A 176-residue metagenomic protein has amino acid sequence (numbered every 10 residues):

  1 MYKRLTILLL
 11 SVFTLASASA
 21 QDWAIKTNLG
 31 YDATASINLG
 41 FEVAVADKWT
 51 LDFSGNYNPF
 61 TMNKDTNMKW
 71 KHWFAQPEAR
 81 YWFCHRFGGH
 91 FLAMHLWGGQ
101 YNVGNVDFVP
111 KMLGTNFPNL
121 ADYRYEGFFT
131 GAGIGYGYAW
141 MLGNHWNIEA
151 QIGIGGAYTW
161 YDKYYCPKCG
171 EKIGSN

Functional and structural regions predicted by a protein language model:
M1-Y2: N-terminal secretory signal peptides that target proteins for export/translocation
T6-T14: Bacterial N-terminal signal peptides
L15-D22: Sec/Tat signal peptide C-region and signal peptidase I cleavage site
D22-S36: Short N-terminal segments immediately surrounding and downstream of signal-peptide cleavage
A33, P59-T61, A157-Y158: A short local loop/turn or secondary-structure capping micro-motif enriched for an aromatic residue
A35-N38, G133: Short, surface-exposed coil-to-beta transition loops
V43-A150: Gram-negative (and chloroplast) outer-membrane scaffold detector with strong preference for beta-barrel transmembrane
G143-N176: Predominantly the C-terminal beta-signal and adjacent terminal strand-loop region of outer-membrane beta-barrel
